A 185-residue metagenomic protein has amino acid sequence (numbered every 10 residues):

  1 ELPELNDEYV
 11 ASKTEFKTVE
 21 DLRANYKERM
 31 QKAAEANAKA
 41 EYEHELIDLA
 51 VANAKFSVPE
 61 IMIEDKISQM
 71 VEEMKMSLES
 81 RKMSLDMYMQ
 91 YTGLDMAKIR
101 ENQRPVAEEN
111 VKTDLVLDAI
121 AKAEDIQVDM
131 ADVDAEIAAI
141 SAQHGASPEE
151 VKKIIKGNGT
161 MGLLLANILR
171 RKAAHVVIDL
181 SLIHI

Functional and structural regions predicted by a protein language model:
E1-I183: Extended, charged alpha-helical "arm"/coiled-coil substrate-binding scaffolds, typified by the C-terminal helical
